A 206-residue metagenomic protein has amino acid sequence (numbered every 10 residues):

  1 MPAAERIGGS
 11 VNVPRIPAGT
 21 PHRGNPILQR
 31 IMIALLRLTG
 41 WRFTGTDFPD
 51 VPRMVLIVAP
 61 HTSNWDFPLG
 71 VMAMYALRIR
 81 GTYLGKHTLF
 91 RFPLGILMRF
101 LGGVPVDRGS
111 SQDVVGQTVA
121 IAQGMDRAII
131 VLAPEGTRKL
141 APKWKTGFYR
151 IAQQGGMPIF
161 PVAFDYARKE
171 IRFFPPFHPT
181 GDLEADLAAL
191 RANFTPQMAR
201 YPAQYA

Functional and structural regions predicted by a protein language model:
M1-P2, F164: Accessible peptide chain termini
P2-F43: Extreme N-terminal tail/first-helix region
P21, L38, R42-P196, Y201 (+1 more regions): Soluble catalytic domains of membrane acyltransferases
